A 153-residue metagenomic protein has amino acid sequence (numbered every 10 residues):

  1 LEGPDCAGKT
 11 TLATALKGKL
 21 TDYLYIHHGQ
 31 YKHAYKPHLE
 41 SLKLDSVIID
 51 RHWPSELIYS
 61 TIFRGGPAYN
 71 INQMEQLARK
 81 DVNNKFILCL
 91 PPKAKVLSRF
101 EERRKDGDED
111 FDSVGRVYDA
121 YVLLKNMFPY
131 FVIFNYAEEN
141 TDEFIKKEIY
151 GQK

Functional and structural regions predicted by a protein language model:
L1: Hydrophobic anchor at the beta1->P-loop junction of P-loop NTPases
P4-R64: Conserved substrate/cofactor phosphate-moiety recognition/catalytic segment in nucleotide-dependent phosphotransferases
A7, P54-E56, K93-K95, E139-N140: Short acidic, S/G/P-rich loop/turn micro-motifs used as interaction or catalytic elements
Y31-Y35, A94, E138-F144: A short acidic, often aromatic-flanked loop/helix-cap motif at beta-alpha or helix-coil junctions that lines enzyme
L39-D45, R79-V82, N126: Flexible, charged surface loops at secondary-structure boundaries
I48, K85-L88, V132-F134: Hydrophobic/aromatic beta-strand patches that form the interior of the parallel beta-sheet core in alpha/beta enzyme
F63-L123: A glycine- and Lys/Arg-enriched "phosphate-lid" helix/loop adjacent to the NTP-binding pocket of small-molecule kinases
R104-G107, G115-K153: NTP-dependent small-molecule kinase module
